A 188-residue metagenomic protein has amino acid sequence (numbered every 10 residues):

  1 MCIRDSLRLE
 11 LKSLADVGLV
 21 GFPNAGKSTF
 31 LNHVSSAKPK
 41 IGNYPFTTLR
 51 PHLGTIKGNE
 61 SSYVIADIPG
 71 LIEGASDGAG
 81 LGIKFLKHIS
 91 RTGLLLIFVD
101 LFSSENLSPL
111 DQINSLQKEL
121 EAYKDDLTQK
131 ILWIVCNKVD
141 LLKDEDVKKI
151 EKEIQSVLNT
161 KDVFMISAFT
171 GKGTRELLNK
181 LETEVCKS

Functional and structural regions predicted by a protein language model:
R4-A75, A79, I83, K87-R91: Conserved G1/Walker A P-loop phosphate-binding module
L14, G70-I72, L101-N106, K138-L142 (+1 more regions): Conserved nucleotide-binding/hydrolysis micro-motifs of P-loop NTPases
V34, G78-L81, L110-I113, V147-E151 (+1 more regions): Short, glycine/charged-enriched secondary-structure capping and boundary segments
P39-N43, D125, C186-S188: Active-site phosphate-binding and catalytic loops of NTP-dependent enzymes
L49, I56, L116, I166-S167: Hydrophobic residues at beta-strand termini and immediately following loops that shape nucleotide-binding pockets
E60, L86-D162: Conserved C-terminal guanine-recognition region of P-loop GTPase G domains, centered on the G4
L142-S188: Canonical P-loop GTPase G-domain recognition
